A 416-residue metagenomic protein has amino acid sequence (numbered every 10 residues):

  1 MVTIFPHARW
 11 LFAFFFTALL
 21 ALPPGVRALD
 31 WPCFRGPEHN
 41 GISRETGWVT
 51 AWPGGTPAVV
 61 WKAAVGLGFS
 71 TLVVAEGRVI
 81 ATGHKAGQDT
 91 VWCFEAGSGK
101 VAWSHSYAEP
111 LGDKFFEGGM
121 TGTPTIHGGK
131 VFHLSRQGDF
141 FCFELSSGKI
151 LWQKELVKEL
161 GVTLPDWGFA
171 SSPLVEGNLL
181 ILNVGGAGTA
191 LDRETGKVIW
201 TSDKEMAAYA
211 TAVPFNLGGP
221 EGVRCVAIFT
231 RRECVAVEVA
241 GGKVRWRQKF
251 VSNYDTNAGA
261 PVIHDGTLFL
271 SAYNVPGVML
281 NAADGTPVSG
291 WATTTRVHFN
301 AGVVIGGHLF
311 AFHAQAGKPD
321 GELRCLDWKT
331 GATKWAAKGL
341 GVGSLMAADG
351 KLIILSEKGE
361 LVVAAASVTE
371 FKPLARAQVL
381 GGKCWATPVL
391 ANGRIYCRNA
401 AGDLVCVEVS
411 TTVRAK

Functional and structural regions predicted by a protein language model:
W10-P23: Bacterial N-terminal signal peptides
L29-A64, T90-W92, G97-D113, K149-V162 (+7 more regions): Aromatic (tryptophan-biased) beta-strands that constitute blades/sheets of beta-rich domains
S43, K85-G87, I228-F229, Q315-G321: Short, solvent-exposed loop/turn segments at conserved positions within beta-propeller repeat blades
V60-V73, S104-T125, Q153-V175, G185 (+7 more regions): Extracytoplasmic beta-rich repeat domains
E76-G77, G128-G129, G177-N178, V223-R224 (+4 more regions): Short coil/turn segments that connect the beta-strands within blades of beta-propeller domains
Q88-V91, A236, N274-L280, K318-R324 (+2 more regions): Structural motif
K383-K416: Blade-level signature of beta-propeller repeat domains, shared across WD40, Kelch, NHL, RCC1 and BNR/Asp-box propellers
